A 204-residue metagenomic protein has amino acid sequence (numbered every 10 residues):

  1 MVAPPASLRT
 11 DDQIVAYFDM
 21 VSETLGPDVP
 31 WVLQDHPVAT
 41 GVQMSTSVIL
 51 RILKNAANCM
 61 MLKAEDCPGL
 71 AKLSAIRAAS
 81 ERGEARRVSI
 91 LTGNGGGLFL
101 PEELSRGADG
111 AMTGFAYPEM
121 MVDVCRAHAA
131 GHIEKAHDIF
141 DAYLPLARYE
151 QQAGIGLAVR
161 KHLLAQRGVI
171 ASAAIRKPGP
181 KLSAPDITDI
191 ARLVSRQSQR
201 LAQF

Functional and structural regions predicted by a protein language model:
M1-Q43: Active-site beta->alpha loop and helix N-cap motifs at the rims of alpha/beta catalytic domains
P4-P5, K54, R160: Proteins with a high burden of low-complexity, intrinsically disordered sequence enriched in S/T/G/P/A and R, requiring
G26, H36-A153: Catalytic alpha/beta core domains of metabolic enzymes, predominantly
A108, A116-F204: C-terminal alpha-helical cap/extension of soluble enzyme domains
